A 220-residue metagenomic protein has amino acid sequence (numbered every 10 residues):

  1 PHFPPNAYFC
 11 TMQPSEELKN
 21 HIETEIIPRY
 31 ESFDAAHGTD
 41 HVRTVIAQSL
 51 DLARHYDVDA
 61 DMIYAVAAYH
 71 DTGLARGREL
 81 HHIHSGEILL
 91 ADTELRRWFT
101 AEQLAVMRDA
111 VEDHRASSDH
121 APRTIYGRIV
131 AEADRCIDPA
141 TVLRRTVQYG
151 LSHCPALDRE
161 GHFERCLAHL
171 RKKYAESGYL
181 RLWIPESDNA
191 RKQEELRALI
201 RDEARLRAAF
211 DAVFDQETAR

Functional and structural regions predicted by a protein language model:
Y8-T11: Short, positively charged and aromatic/hydrophobic N-terminal segments
Q13-P14, E31-V58, Y69, D119-R220: Divalent metal-dependent phosphate-bond-processing catalytic cores, especially two-metal-ion Mg2+/Mn2+ enzymes that act
E23-S32: Small/polar-rich, solvent-exposed N-terminal microdomains that initiate assembly or binding
V45, L80-L95: An active-site-proximal "capping" alpha-helix that borders the catalytic cofactor pocket
A60-G77, H81, S85, A105-A116: His-Asp-centered metal-binding catalytic motifs of divalent-metal-dependent phosphohydrolases/nucleases
I88-R123: Hydrophobic, well-structured mid-protein blocks that either form specific transmembrane helices
